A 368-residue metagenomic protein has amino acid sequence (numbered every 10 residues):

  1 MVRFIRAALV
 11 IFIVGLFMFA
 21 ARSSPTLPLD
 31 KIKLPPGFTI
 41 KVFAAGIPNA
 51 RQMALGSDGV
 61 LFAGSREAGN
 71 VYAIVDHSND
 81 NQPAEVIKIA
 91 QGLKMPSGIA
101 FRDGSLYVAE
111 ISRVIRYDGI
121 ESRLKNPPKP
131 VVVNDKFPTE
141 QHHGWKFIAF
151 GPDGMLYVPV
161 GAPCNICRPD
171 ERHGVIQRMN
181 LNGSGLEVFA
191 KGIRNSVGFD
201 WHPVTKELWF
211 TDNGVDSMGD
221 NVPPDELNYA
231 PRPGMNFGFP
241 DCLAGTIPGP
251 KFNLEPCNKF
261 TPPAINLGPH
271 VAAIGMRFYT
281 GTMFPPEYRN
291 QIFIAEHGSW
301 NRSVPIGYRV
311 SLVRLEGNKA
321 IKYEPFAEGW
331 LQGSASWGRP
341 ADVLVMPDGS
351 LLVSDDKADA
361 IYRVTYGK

Functional and structural regions predicted by a protein language model:
S24-P36, W145, A162-I166, M179-S184 (+6 more regions): Beta-propeller domain segments
K41-R66, A272-F278, I294: Beta-strand-rich domains and repeat architectures in extracellular enzymes and scaffolds, especially beta-propellers
F43-I47, I87-G92, V133-E140, V188-G192 (+3 more regions): Surface loop/turn motifs at the tips and blade-to-blade linkers of beta-strand repeat domains
N49, E67, E85, G92-M95 (+9 more regions): Beta-rich catalytic cores
F62-G64, V108, Y157-P159, F210-D212 (+2 more regions): Residue position within the beta-strands of beta-propeller blades
N70-A73, R113-I115, V175-Q177, E226 (+2 more regions): A short loop-to-beta-strand structural motif that recurs across blades of beta-propeller domains
M95, S112-G151, P159-A162, G185 (+1 more regions): Asp-box/WD-like beta-propeller blade repeats and closely related beta-sheet repeat scaffolds
